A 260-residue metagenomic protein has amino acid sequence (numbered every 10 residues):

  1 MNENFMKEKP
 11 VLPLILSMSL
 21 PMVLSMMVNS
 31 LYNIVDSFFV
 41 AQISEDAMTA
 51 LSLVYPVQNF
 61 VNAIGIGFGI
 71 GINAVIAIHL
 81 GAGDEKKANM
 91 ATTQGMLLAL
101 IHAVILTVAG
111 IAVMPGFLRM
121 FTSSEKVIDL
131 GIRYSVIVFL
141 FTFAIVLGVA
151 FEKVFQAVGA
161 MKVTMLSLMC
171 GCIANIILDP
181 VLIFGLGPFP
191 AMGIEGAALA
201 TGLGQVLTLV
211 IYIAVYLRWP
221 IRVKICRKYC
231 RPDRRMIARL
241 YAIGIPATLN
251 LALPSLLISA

Functional and structural regions predicted by a protein language model:
M1-S19, I76-F143, F189-I245: Short alpha-helical transmembrane segments in multi-pass integral membrane proteins
M22-A74, H102, V138-I145, Q205 (+1 more regions): Transmembrane helix-bundle signature of multi-pass secondary active exporters and lipid flippases
L31-I34, Q42-E45, H79-A82, A157-V158 (+1 more regions): Helix-loop interface residues and adjacent transmembrane-helix termini in multi-pass membrane transporters, primarily
S37, N73, M114-P115, D179 (+2 more regions): Alpha-helical transmembrane segments of polytopic integral membrane proteins, especially the permease/helical cores
V40, V181-I194: Interfacial helix-loop-helix junctions of multi-pass membrane proteins
M48-V108, A112, I145-G159, V163-T164 (+1 more regions): Small-residue-rich hydrophobic transmembrane alpha-helices
F60-A63, T107, N175-D179, L209-I213: Hydrophobic transmembrane alpha-helices of multi-pass small-molecule transporters
A99, V154-V181, A198-G202: Alpha-helical transmembrane segments of multi-pass membrane transporters/permeases
